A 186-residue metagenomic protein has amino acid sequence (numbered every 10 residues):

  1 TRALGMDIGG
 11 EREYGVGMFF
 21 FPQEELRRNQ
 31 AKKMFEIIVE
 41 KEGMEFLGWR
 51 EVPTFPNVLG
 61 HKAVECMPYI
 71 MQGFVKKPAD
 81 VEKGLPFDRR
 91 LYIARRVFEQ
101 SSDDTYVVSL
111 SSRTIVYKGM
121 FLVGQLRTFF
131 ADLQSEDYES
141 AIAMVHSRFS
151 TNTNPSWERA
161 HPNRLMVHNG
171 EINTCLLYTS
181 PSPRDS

Functional and structural regions predicted by a protein language model:
T1-R2, R164-L177: Conserved phosphate/anionic-ligand binding catalytic regions in large, soluble enzymes, centered on
A3-A141, V145-S147, T151, S186: Extended, highly charged
F129, P155-W157, L177: A short secondary-structure junction signal
N154-R164: Acidic loop->beta-strand submotif enriched in PP2C/PPM serine/threonine phosphatases
Y178-D185: Conserved small/polar residues in nucleotide/adenosyl-binding loops
